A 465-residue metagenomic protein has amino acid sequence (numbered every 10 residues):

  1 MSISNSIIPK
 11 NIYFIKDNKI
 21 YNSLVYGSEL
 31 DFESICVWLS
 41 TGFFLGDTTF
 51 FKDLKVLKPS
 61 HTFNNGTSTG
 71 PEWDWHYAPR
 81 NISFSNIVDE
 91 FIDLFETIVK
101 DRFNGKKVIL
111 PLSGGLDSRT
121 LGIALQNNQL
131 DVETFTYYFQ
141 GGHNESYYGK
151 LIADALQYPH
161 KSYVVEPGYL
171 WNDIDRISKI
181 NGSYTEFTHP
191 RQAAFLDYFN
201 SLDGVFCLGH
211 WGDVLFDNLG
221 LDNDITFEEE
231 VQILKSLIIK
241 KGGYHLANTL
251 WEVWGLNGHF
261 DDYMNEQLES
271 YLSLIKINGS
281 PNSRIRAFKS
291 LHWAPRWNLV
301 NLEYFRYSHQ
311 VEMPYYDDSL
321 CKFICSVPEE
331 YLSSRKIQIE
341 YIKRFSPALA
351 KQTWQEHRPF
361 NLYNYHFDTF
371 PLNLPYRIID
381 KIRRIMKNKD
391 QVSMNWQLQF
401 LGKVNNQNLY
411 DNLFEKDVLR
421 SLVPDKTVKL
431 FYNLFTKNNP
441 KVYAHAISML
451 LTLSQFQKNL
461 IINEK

Functional and structural regions predicted by a protein language model:
M1-G168, N172-D173, I177-I180, L451 (+1 more regions): Cysteine-centered catalytic environments shared across enzyme families
D17, E229-L234, S346, N439: Short, solvent-exposed helix-helix connector turns and helix-capping sites enriched in acidic/polar residues
S23-G27, D53-L54, K58, I238-K465: Adenosyl-5′-phosphate
K58, N86, E90, L94 (+14 more regions): Generic recognition of stable, solvent-exposed alpha-helical segments in well-folded globular domains
S83, I87, I109, Y137 (+6 more regions): Conserved aromatic-histidine-acidic binding/catalytic patches
G105-I109, L170-G220, V253-V311: Conserved adenosine/adenylate-binding substructure
D117-I123, D213, D217, C321-F323: General alpha-helical segment detector with a strong preference for membrane-spanning helices and helix-boundary regions
Y138-D197, H210-L234, K241-G242, I277-N278 (+1 more regions): ATP-dependent adenylate-handling ligase core
